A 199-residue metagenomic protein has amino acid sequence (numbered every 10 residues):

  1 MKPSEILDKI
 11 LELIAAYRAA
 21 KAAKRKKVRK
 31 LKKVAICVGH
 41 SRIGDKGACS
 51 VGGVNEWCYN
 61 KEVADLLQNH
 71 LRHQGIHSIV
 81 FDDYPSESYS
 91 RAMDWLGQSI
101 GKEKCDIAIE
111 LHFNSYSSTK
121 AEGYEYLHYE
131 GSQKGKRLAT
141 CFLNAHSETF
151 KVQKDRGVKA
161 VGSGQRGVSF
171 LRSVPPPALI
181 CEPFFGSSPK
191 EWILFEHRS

Functional and structural regions predicted by a protein language model:
K2, D8-L96: Active-site histidine-acidic residue metal-binding/catalytic motifs, centered on HxH/HExxH-like signatures
I10-L13, I107, E130-F185: Catalytic cores of processing enzymes, dominated by hydrolases/peptidases, characterized by acidic/His-rich
R25-K27, C49-V51, D94-L96, A121-Y126 (+2 more regions): Short, glycine/charged-enriched secondary-structure capping and boundary segments
K32-A35, S99, E103, A108-F113 (+2 more regions): Active-site-adjacent mobile loop/cap segments within catalytic or ligand-binding domains
S41-I43, Y84-S88, F113-S118, S132-K134 (+3 more regions): Solvent-exposed loop/turn segments at secondary-structure junctions within structured extracellular/periplasmic domains
I43-N55, N114-H146: A short, glycine/acidic-enriched catalytic loop
K61-A64, Q68, M93, G97 (+4 more regions): Extracytoplasmic/secreted envelope proteins and their assembly/folding machinery, especially bacterial periplasmic
E62-R72, K134-K151, I193-S199: Long, well-ordered alpha-helical scaffolding segments within enzyme catalytic domains, especially pronounced
